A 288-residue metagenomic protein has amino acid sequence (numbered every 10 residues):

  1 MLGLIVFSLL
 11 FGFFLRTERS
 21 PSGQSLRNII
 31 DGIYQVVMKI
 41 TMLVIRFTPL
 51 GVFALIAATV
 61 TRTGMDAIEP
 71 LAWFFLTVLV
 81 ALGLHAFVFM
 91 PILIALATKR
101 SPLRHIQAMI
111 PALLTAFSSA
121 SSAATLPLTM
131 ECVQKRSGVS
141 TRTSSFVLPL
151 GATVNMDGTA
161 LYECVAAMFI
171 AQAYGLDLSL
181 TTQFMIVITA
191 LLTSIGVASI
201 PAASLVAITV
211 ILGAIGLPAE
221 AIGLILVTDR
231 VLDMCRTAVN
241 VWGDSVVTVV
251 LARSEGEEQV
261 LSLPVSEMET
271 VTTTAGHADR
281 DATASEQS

Functional and structural regions predicted by a protein language model:
M1-L2, M42-I45, A81, A97-H105 (+4 more regions): Membrane-interfacial loop-to-helix junctions in multi-pass transporters
M1-R104, S288: Signature of multi-pass transmembrane helix bundles
L4-S8, F13, T17, F47-L50 (+9 more regions): Transmembrane alpha-helical segments of multi-pass membrane transport proteins and ion-pumping complexes
E18-Q24, G32, T63, T98-P102 (+5 more regions): Juxtamembrane helix-boundary/capping and inter-helix hinge elements in multi-pass membrane proteins
I33-F47, L71-L79, M109, L113 (+3 more regions): Loop-to-transmembrane-helix entry motif
I33-Y34, A72-F89, A108-L114, F184-V197 (+2 more regions): Small-residue-enriched core segments of transmembrane alpha-helices in multipass membrane transport and channel
P111-S194, T248, L261-M268: Helix-loop-helix junctions within the multi-pass membrane cores of secondary transporters/permeases
C164-S288: Transmembrane alpha-helical segments and their short flanking loops that form helix-hairpins/helix-helix interfaces
